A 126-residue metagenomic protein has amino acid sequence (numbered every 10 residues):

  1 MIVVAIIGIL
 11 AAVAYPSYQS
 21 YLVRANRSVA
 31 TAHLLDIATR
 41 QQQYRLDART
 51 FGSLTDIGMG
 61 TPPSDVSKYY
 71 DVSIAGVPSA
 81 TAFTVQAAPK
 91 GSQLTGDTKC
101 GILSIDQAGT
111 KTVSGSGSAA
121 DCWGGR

Functional and structural regions predicted by a protein language model:
M1-S17: N-terminal single-pass transmembrane signal-anchor helix
V4, V29-A30, L54, P78: N-terminal functional modules and adjacent low-complexity/disordered segments of proteins
I6-I9, V23, G58: Short glycine/serine/threonine-biased micro-segments
V23-T50: Membrane-proximal N-terminal amphipathic helix
R45-R126: Periplasmic/extracellular, small/polar-rich flexible segments of pilin-like filament-forming proteins
